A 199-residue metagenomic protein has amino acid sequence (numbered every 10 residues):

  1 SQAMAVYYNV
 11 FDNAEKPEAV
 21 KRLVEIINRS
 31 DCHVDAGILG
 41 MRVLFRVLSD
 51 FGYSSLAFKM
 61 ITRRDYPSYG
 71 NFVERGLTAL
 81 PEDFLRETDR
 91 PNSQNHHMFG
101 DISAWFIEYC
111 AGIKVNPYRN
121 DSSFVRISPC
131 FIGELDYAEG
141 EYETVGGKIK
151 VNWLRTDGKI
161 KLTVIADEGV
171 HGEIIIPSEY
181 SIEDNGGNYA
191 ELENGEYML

Functional and structural regions predicted by a protein language model:
S1-L39, K59, R63-Y66, R75-T78 (+2 more regions): Extended glycan-interaction surfaces of carbohydrate-active proteins
S1-M4, G40-V43, M98-S103: Catalytic-loop motifs flanking and including active-site residues across diverse enzymes
A3-A14, V43-F51, I107-I113: Well-ordered alpha-helical scaffold segments within catalytic/enzyme domains
V6-N9, N13, V34, V47-L48 (+1 more regions): Hydrophobic alpha-helical scaffolding
A19-R22, V43, L56, W105: Non-catalytic alpha-helical scaffold/packing segments enriched in small hydrophobic residues
D35-V47, D167: Amphipathic alpha-helical protein-interaction segments enriched in hydrophobic
S55-L199: Non-catalytic C-terminal accessory modules of carbohydrate-active enzymes
